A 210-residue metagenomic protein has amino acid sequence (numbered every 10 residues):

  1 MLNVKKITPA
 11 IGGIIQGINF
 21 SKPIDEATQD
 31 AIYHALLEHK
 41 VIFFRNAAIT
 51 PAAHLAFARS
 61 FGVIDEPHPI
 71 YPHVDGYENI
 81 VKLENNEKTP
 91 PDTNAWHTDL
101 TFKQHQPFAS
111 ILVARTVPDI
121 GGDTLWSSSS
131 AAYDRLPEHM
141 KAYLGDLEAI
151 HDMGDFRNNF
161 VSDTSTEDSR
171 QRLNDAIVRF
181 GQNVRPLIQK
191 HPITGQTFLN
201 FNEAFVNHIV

Functional and structural regions predicted by a protein language model:
L2-V210: Non-heme Fe(II) oxygenase catalytic core, chiefly the N-lobe of the double-stranded beta-helix
